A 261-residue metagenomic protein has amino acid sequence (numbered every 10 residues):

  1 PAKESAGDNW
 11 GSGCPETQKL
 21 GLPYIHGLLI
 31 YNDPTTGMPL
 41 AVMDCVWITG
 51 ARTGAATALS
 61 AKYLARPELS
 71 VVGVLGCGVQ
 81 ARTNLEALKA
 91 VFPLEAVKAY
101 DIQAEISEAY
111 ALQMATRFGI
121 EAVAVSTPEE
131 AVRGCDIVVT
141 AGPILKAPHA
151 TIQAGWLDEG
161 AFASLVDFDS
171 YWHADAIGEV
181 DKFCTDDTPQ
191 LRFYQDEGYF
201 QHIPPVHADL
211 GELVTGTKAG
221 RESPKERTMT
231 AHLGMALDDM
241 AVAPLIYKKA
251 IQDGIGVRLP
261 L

Functional and structural regions predicted by a protein language model:
P1-G50, A58, E68, A236-M240 (+1 more regions): N-terminal ligand-binding/catalytic initiation module
R52-G73, V79-V91: Short internal alpha-helix immediately C-terminal to a glycine-rich phosphate-binding loop in Rossmann-like
V91-F118: NAD(P)-binding Rossmann-fold cofactor-contacting core
F118-C135, I152: Short acidic low-complexity segments
V139-G142, L165-V166, D186, A243: Short, well-ordered coil/turn residues at beta-beta hairpins and beta-strand->alpha-helix junctions within
K146-A154: Glycine/threonine-rich flexible loop motifs
Q153-A219: Rossmann-fold NAD(P)-binding glycine/threonine-rich loop
L245-L261: Phosphate-binding loop/pocket of nucleotide- and phosphate-handling active sites
